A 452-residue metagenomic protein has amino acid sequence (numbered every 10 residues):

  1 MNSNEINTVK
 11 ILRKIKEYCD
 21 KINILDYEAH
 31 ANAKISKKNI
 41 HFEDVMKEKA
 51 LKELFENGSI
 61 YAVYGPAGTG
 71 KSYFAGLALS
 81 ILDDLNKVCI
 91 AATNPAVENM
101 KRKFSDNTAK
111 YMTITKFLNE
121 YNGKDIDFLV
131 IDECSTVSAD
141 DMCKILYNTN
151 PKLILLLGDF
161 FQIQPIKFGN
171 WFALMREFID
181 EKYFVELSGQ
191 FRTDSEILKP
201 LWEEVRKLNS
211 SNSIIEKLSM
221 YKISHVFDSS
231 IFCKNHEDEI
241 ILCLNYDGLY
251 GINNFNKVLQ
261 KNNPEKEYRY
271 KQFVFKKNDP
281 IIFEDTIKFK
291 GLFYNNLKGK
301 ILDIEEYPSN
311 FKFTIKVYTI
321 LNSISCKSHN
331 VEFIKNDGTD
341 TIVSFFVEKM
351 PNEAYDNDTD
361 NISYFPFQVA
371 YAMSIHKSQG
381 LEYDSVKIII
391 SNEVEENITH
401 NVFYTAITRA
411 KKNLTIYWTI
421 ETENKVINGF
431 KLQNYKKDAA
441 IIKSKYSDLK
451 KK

Functional and structural regions predicted by a protein language model:
N7-K38, D44-T69, Y73-F74, A78-I81 (+4 more regions): Conserved helicase motor core of P-loop NTPases
V88-D127: Inter-Walker segment of RecA-like/P-loop motor cores
L118, T136-S138, I145, I163-Q164: Catalytic P-loop NTPase motifs of RecA-like helicase/translocase cores
L118-D127, C143-P151, S378, E382-Y383: Short basic/glycine-enriched coil/helix segment immediately N-terminal to the Walker B
K124-V137: Conserved P-loop NTPase "ATPase switch" module shared by AAA+ and STAND
D132-E133, G158-F160: Walker B catalytic acidic pair
D180, S385-K452: Helicase C-terminal subdomain and adjacent C-terminal extension
I287-Y417: Conserved helicase C-terminal RecA-like lobe
